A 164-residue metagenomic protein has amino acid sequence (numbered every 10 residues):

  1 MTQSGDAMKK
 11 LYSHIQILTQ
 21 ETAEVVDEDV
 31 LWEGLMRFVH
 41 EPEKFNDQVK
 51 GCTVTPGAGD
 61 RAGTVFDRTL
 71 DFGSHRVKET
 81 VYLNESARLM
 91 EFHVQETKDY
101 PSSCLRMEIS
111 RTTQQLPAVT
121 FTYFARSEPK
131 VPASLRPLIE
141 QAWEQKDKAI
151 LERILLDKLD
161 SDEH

Functional and structural regions predicted by a protein language model:
T2-G57: Hydrophobic ligand-binding cavity/cleft-lining segments
L11-S13, V65-D67, A118: Intrinsic-disorder/low-complexity, polar/charged segments enriched in Ser/Thr/Lys/Arg/Asp/Glu/Gln
Q20, F72-S74, Y123-P129: Beta-strand elements of well-folded, non-transmembrane domains
V39, W143, D147-L159: Short amphipathic alpha-helical signal-transduction/dimerization elements
G51-V54, E152-H164: Short, highly charged C-terminal tails/helix-capping segments
G51-V54, V77-L83, S102-T112: Hydrophobic/aromatic beta-strand elements that line small-molecule binding cavities or substrate pockets in beta-rich
V54-E96: Glycine-rich portal/gate segments that line the openings of hydrophobic small-molecule binding cavities
H93-Q145, A149: Beta-strand/loop substructures that line and gate deep hydrophobic ligand-binding cavities in soluble
